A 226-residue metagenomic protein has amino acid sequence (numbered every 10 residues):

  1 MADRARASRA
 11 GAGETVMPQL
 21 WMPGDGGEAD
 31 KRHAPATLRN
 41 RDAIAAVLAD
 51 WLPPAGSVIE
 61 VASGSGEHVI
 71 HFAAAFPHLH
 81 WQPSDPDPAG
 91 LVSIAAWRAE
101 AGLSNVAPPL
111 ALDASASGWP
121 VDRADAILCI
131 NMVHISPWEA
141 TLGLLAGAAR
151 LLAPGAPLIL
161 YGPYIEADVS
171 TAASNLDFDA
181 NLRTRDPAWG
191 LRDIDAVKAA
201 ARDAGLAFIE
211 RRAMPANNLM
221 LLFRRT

Functional and structural regions predicted by a protein language model:
G13-P53: Class I SAM-dependent methyltransferase Rossmann-like catalytic core, especially the SAM/SAH-binding loop
I59, E67-S117: Class I SAM-dependent methyltransferase SAM/SAH-binding core
W119-I127: A short acidic, Gly/Pro-enriched loop at the edge of an enzyme's catalytic core that lines a small-molecule cofactor
I135-A148: A short, conserved alpha-helix within the catalytic core of class I
G155-Y164: Conserved beta-strand signature within the Rossmann-like core of class I S-adenosyl-L-methionine
T171-R192: Conserved Class I S-adenosyl-L-methionine
A188-G205: Short alpha-helix
L206-T226: Core SAM-dependent methyltransferase catalytic element
